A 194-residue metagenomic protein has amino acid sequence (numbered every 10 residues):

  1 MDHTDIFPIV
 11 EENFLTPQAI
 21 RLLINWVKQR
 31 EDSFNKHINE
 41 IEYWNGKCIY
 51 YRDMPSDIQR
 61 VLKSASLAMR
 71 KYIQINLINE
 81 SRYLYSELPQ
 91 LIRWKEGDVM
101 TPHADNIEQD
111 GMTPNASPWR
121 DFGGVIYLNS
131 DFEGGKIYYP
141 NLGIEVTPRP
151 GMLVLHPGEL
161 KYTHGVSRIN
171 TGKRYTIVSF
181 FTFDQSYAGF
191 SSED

Functional and structural regions predicted by a protein language model:
M1-L153, K161-D194: Fe(II)/2-oxoglutarate oxygenase catalytic core
